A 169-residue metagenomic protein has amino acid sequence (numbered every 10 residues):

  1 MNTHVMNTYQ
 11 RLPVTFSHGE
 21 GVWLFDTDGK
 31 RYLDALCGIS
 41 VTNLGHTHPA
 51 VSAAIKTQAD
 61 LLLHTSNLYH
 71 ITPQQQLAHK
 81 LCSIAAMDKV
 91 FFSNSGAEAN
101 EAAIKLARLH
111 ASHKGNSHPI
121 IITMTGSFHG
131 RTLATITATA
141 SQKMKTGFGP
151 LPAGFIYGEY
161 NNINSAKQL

Functional and structural regions predicted by a protein language model:
M1-E20, L68: Active-site-adjacent loop/helix segments that line or gate small-molecule/cofactor pockets in enzymes
T3, R31-N116: Glycine-rich loop-to-alpha-helix module at the N-terminal edge of alpha/beta enzyme cores
H4-R11, D34-I39, T57, H64 (+5 more regions): Residue-level signal for pocket-adjacent positions within structured domains
P13-D34: Active-site and channel-lining beta-strand-loop segments that bind or position nucleotide-derived/phosphorylated
F16, T47, P73, G158-N161: Short secondary-structure boundary/capping elements
F25-D26, L44-G45, T137-A138: Short beta-strand-to-turn element immediately C-terminal to the catalytic PLP-Schiff-base lysine in fold type I
K80-L169: PLP-dependent aspartate aminotransferase-fold enzymes
